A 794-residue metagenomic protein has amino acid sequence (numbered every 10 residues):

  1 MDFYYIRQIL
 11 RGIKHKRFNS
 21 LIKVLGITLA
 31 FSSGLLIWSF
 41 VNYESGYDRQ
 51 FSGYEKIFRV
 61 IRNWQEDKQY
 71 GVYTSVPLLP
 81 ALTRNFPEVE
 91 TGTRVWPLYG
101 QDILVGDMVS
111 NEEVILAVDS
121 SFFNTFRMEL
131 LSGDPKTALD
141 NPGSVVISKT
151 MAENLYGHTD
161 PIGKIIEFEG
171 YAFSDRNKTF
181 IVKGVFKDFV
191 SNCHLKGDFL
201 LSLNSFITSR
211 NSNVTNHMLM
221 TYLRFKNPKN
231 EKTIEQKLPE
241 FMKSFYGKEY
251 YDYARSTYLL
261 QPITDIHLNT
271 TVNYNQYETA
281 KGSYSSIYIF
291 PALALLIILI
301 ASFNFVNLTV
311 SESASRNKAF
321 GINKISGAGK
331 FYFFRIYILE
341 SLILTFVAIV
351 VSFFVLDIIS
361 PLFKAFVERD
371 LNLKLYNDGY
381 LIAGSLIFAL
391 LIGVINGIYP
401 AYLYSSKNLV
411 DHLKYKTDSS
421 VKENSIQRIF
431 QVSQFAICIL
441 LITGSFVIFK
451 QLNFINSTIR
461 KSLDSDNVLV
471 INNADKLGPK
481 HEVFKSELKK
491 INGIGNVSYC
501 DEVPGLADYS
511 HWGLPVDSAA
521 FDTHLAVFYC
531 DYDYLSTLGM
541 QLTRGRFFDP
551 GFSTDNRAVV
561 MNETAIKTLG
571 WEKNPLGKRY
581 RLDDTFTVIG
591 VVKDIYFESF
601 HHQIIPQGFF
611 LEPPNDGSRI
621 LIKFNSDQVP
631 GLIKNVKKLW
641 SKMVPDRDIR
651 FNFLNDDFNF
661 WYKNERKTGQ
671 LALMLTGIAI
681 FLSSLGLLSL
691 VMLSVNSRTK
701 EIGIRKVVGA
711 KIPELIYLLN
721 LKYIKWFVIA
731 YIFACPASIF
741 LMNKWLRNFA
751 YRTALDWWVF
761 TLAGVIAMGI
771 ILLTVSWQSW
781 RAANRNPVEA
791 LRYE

Functional and structural regions predicted by a protein language model:
M1-H15, N19, F51, M242-A294 (+7 more regions): Membrane-helix entry/capping segments
Y4-F18, I22, G26, A301-L344 (+3 more regions): Intracellular coupling helices
H15-N42, K281-K318, T345-F346, V350 (+4 more regions): Hydrophobic alpha-helical transmembrane segments of multi-pass inner-membrane transport and secretion
I22, L29-F58, I359-E368, I437-S465 (+1 more regions): Alpha-helical transmembrane segments
L35-R62, P87, E129, H194-L195 (+5 more regions): Membrane-proximal juxtamembrane linkers immediately C-terminal to transmembrane helices
L36, L259, L342-L409, K450 (+1 more regions): Small-residue-rich transmembrane alpha-helices
E44, G53-V114, S121, E153-H158 (+5 more regions): Hydrophobic, regular-secondary-structure patches
D119-S132, V145-G282, V483-W661: Mid-to-C-terminal secondary-structure elements that act as membrane-proximal/extracytoplasmic interface segments
